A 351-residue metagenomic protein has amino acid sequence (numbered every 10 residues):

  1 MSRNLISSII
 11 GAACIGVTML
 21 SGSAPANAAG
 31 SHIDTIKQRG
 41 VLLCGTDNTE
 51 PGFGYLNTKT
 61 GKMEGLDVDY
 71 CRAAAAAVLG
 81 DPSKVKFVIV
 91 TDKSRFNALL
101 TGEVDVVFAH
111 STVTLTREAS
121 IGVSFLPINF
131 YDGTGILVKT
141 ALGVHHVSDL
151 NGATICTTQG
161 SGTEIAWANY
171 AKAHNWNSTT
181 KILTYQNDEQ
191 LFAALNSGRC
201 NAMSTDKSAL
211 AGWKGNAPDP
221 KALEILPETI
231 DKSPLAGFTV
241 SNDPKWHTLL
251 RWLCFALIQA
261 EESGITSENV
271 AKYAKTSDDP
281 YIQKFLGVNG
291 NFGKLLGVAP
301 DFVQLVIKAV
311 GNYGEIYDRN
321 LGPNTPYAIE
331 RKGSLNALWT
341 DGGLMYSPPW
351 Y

Functional and structural regions predicted by a protein language model:
M1-A13: Bacterial N-terminal signal peptides that target proteins for export
I10, I15-A26: C-terminal segment of classical bacterial N-terminal signal peptides
A28-G30, T35-F108, F302, A309 (+3 more regions): Extracytoplasmic small-molecule ligand-binding "clamshell" domains of the periplasmic binding protein/Venus flytrap
G30, V85-N97, L142, K181-S197: Short helix-initiation/N-cap motifs at beta->coil->alpha
L43-G52, M63-V78, T112, D132-Q186 (+1 more regions): Bilobed "Venus flytrap"/periplasmic-binding protein-like clamshell domains and structurally analogous long
V68-R72, A76-V78, A141-V144, S148 (+5 more regions): Extended ligand-binding regions for polar small-molecule ligands
R72, A76, G80, K84-D149 (+3 more regions): Acidic, polar ligand-binding/catalytic clefts
L286-Y351: C-terminal functional modules
